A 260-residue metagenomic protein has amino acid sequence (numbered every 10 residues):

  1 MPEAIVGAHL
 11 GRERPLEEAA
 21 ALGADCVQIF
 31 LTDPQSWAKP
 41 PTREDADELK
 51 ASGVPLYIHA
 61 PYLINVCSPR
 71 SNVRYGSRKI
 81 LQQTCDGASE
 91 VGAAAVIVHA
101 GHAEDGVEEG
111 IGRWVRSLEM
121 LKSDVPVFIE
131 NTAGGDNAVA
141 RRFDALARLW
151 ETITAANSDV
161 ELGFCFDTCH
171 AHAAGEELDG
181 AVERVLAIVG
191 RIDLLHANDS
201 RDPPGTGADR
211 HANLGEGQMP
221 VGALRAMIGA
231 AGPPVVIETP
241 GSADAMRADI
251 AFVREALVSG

Functional and structural regions predicted by a protein language model:
M1-A60, I64-Q83, S259-G260: N-terminal pre-domain/capping segments
A4-L10, V27-I29, L56-A60, V96-V98 (+4 more regions): Hydrophobic faces of well-ordered beta-strands that scaffold small-molecule active sites in alpha/beta enzyme cores
H9-E13, F30-P34, P61-L63, G101-A103 (+4 more regions): Active-site beta-loop-alpha junctions enriched in small/polar residues
E17-G23, P41-Y57, Q82-G92, E119-D124 (+3 more regions): Acidic (Asp/Glu)-rich catalytic clusters
V66-F166, A173: Active-site acidic/histidine proton-transfer and metal-coordination neighborhood in alpha/beta enzyme cores
R74-C85, E108-M120, D144-E151, V182-R184 (+2 more regions): Short, electropositive alpha-helical surface patch
V107, V139-F143, A147, H172-P234 (+1 more regions): Gly/Pro-rich active-site loop or hairpin
